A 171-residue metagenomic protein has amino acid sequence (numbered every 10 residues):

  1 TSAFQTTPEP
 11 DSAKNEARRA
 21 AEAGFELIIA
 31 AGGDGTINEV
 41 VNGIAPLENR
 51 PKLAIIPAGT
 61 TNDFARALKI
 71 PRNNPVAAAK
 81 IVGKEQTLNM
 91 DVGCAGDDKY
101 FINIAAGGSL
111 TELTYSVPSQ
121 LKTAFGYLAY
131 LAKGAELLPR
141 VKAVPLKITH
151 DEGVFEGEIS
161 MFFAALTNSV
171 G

Functional and structural regions predicted by a protein language model:
T1-A31, N38: ATP/NTP phosphate-donor binding region
T7, P46-A164: Catalytic core of DAGKc-family lipid kinases
E16-A17, V40-V41, R66, Y115: Short, glycine/acidic-enriched capping/hinge loops at junctions between secondary-structure elements
G33, D98, T167: Flexible loop residues that form catalytic and substrate-binding hotspots at small-molecule/glycan-binding clefts
T36-I37, G171: Short glycine-rich, flexible loops that bind phosphorylated cofactors or substrates
N38-E39, Q86: Structural signature of FAD isoalloxazine-binding scaffolds in flavoprotein oxidoreductases
E39, G43-L47: Alpha-helical structural signal in soluble globular domains
F163-G171: Internal helical hairpin/lid segments
